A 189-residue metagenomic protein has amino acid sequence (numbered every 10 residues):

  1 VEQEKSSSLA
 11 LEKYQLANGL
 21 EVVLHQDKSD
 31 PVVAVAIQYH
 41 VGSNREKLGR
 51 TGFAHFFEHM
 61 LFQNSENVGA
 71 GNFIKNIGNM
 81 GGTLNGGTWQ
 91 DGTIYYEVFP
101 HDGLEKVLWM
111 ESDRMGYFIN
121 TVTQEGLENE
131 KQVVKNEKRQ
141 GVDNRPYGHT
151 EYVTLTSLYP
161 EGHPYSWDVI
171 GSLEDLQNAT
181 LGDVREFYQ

Functional and structural regions predicted by a protein language model:
V1-S7: Bacterial Sec-dependent signal peptides at the C-terminal "C-region" and cleavage site
S7-E12, L16-L20, P31-I37, D91-T93: Envelope-exposed proteins and targeting segments
L11-K13, E21-Q26, R185-Q189: Short, surface-exposed beta-strand/loop micro-motifs that present aromatic residues
G19, K28-N76: Active/ligand-binding-proximal structured segments within catalytic/core domains that scaffold catalytic residues
Q26-S29, G86: Short glycine/proline-enriched loop/turn "hinge" motifs that connect secondary-structure elements and lie
Y39, S65-E66, N72-F187: Acidic/histidine-enriched segments that form metal/cofactor-coordinating and catalytic pocket/exosite environments
